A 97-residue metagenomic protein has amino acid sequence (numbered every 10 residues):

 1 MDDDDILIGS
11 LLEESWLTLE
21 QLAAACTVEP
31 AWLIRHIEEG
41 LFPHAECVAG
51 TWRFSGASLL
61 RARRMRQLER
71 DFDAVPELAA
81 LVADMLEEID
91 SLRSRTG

Functional and structural regions predicted by a protein language model:
D2-A24, P30, I34, E38-G97: Arg/Lys-rich, alpha-helical DNA-contact motif
